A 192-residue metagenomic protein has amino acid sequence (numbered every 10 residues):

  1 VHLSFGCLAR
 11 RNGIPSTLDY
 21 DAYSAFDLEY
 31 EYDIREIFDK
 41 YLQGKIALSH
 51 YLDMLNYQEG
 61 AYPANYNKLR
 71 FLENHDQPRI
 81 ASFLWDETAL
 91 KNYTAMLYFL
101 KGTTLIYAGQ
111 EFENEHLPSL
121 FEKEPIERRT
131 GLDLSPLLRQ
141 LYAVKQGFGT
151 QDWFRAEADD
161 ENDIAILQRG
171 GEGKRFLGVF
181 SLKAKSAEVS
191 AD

Functional and structural regions predicted by a protein language model:
V1-A64, K68, E87, M96 (+2 more regions): Active-site-proximal helices and loops of the catalytic beta/alpha 8
G6-A9, T104-G109, G149-A156: Acidic/polar loop patches that form or flank catalytic/metal-binding clefts of enzymes that bind anionic ligands
N12-P15, N74-P78, E111-E115, D163 (+2 more regions): Short, solvent-exposed loop/turn segments at secondary-structure junctions
H75, L97, G109-E111, L141 (+1 more regions): Conserved, mostly hydrophobic/aromatic
A81-L84: Short, solvent-exposed helix-loop connector elements
L90-N92: Conserved interdomain hinge at the start of the Helicase C-terminal
T94-E115: Substrate-binding cleft of secreted/luminal carbohydrate-active enzymes
A158-A191: Carbohydrate-binding surface patches
